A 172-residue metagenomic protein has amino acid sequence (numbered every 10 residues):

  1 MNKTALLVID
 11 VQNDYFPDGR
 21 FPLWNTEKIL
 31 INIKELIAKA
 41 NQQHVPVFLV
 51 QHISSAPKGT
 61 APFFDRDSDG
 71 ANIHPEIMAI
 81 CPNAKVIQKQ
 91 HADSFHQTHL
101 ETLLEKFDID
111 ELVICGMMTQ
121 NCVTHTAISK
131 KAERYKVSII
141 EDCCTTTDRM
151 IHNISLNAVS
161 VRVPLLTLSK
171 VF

Functional and structural regions predicted by a protein language model:
N2-K3, E35-Q43, P62-F172: Active-site-adjacent betaalpha module
T4-D10: Short, hydrophobic/glycine-enriched beta-strand segments
V8, L49, S138-I139: Short beta-strand "acidic-cap" motif of Rossmann-like dinucleotide-binding folds
Y15-G19, A56-T60: A short acidic, helix-capping loop that chelates divalent metal ions and anchors anionic groups
R20-T26, A61-R66: Short glycine-enriched, charge-decorated loop/helix-capping segments at active-site entrances that position
W24-I37: Short catalytic helix/loop segments, enriched in acidic residues and glycine and frequently bearing histidine
A40-K58: PIN/NYN-family metal-dependent endoribonuclease catalytic core
